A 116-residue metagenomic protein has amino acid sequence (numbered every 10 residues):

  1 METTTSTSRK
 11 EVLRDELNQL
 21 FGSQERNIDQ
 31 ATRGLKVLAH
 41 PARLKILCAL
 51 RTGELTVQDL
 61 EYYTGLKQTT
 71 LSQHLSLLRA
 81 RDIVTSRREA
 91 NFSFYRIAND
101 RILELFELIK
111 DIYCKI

Functional and structural regions predicted by a protein language model:
M1-V37: N-terminal leader segment of winged-helix/HTH proteins
Q19, A31, R96-I116: Conserved segment of winged-helix/HTH DNA-binding domains
E25-T69, S93-D100: N-terminal helix-turn-helix DNA-binding core of bacterial DNA-binding proteins
H74: Residues within the DNA-recognition helix of helix-turn-helix
R79-E89, R96: Beta-hairpin "wing" of winged helix-turn-helix
